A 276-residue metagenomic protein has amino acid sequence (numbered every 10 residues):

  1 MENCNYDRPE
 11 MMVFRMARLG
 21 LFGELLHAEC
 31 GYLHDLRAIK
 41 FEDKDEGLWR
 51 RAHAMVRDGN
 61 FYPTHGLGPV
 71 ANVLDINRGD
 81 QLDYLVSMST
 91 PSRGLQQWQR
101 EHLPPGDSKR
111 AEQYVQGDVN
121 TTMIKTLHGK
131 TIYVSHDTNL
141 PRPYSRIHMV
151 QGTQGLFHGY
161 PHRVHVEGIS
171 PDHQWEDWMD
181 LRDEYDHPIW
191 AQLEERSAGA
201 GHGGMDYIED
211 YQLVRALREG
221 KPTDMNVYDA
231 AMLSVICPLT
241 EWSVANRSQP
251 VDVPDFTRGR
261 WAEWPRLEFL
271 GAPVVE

Functional and structural regions predicted by a protein language model:
E2-Q113: Predominantly a Rossmann-like dinucleotide-binding segment in NAD(P)-dependent oxidoreductases
F14, L67, A71, M123 (+2 more regions): Non-transmembrane alpha-helical segments in soluble domains of secreted/periplasmic/extracellular proteins
N77, K130, Y144: Glycine/proline-rich active-site loop of Rossmann-fold NAD(P)-dependent oxidoreductases
D118: Short, small/polar residue-rich loop motifs at catalytic or cofactor-binding pockets
T122-H128, G152: Active-site beta-strand termini and strand-to-loop segments that position acidic
P141-P161, H165-E276: C-terminal helical cap and adjacent loop that interface with cofactors, partners, or active-site loops
